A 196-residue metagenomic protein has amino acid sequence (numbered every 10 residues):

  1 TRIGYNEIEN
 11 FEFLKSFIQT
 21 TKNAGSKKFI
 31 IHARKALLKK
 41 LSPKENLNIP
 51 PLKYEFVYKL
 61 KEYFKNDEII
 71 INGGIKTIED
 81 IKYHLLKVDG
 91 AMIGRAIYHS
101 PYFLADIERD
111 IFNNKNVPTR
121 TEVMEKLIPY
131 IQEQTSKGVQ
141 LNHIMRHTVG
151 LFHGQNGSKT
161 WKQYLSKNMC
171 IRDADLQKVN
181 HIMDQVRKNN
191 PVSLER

Functional and structural regions predicted by a protein language model:
I3, A33-L47: Glycine-rich, proline-tolerant flexible connector loops at the mouths of alpha/beta enzymes
N6-K28, N48-I71, I75-R196: Alpha/beta catalytic cores of nucleotide-metabolism and tRNA/nucleoside-modifying enzymes
